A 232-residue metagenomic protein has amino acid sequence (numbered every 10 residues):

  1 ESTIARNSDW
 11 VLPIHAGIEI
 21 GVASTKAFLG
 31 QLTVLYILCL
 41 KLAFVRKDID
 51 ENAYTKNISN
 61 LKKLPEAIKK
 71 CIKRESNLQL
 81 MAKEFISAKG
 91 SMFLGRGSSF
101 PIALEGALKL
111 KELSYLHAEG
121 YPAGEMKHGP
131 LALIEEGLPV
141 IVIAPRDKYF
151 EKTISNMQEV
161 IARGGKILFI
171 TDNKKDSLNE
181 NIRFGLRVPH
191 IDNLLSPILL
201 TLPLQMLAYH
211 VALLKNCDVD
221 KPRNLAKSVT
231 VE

Functional and structural regions predicted by a protein language model:
E1-E232: A SIS-like phosphosugar-recognition module
